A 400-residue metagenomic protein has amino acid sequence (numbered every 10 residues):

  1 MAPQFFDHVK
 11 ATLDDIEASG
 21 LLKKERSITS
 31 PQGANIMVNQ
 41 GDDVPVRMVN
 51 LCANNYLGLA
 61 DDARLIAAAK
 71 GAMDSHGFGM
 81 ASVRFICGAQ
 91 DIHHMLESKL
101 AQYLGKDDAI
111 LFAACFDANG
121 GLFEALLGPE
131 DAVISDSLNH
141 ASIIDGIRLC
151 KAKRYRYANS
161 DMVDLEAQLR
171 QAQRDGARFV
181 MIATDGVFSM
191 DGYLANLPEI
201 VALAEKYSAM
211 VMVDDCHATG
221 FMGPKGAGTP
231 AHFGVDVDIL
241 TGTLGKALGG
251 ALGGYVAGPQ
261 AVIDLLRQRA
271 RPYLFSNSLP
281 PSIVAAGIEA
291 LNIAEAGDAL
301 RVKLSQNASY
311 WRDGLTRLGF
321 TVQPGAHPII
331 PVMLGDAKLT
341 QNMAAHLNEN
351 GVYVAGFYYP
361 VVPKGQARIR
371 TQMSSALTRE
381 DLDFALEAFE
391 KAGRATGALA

Functional and structural regions predicted by a protein language model:
P3, A63, A67-G71, S75 (+3 more regions): PLP-dependent enzyme catalytic core of the Aspartate aminotransferase-like
V9-H76, A209: N-terminal "arm"/small-domain region of PLP-dependent enzymes with the aminotransferase-like
N55, Y155, N159-V213: Active-site phosphate-binding strand-loop segment of PLP-dependent enzymes
I66-C115: Conserved N-terminal alpha-helix of the aminotransferase class I/II PLP-enzyme fold
A114, I134-C150: Substrate-binding/gating loop at the entrance of the active-site cleft, primarily in PLP-dependent aminotransferase-like
L122-A141, M162: Conserved PLP-anchoring active-site segment centered on the Schiff-base-forming lysine
V180, Y207-M210, H217, M222-A326: Active-site C-terminal subdomain of aminotransferase-like
V302-W311, T316-G351, V361, G365-Q366 (+1 more regions): Conserved PLP-binding catalytic core of the aspartate aminotransferase-like
